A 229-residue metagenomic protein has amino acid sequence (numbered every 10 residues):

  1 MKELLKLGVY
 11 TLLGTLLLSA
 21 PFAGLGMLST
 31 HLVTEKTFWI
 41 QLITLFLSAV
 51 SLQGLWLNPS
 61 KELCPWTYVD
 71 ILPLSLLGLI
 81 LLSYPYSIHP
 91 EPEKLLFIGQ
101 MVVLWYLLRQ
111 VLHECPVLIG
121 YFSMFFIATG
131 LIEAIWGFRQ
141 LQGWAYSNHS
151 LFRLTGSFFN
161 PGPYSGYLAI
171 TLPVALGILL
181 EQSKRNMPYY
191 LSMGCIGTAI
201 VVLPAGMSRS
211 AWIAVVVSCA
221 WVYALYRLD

Functional and structural regions predicted by a protein language model:
M1-L13, T67-V69: N-terminal membrane topogenic signal
E3, T34, P92-E93, P161: Residue-level detector of alpha-helix boundaries and kinks
L7-L16, A20-A23, Q41-Q53, L74-Y86 (+3 more regions): Alpha-helical transmembrane segments of multi-pass inner-membrane proteins
A23-T37, W56-E62: Short, hydrophobic transmembrane alpha-helix segments
P59-P65, Q182-M187: Juxtamembrane membrane-water interface segments of multi-pass membrane proteins, especially cytoplasmic-side
S60-W66, E91, E114-Y121: Interfacial helix-loop-helix linkers and transmembrane-helix boundary segments in multi-pass membrane proteins
E62-V69, L95, G99: Short coil/turn segments at secondary-structure boundaries
